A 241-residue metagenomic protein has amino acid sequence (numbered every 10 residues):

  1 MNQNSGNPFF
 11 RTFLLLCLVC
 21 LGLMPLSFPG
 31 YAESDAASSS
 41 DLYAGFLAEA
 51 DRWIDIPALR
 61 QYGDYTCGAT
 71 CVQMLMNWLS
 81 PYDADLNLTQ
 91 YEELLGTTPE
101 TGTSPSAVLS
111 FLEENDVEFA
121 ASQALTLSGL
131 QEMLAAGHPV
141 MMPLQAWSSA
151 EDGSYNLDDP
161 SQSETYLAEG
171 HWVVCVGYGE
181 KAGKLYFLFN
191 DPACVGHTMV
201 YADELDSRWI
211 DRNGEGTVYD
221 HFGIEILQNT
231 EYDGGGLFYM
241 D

Functional and structural regions predicted by a protein language model:
Q3-L14: Bacterial N-terminal signal peptides that target proteins for export
F13-P25: Bacterial N-terminal signal peptides
L16-V19, T66, V174: The N-terminal extracellular segments of secreted preproproteins, especially immediately downstream of signal
M24-S38: Sec-dependent signal peptide cleavage junction
D35-H138, R212-D241: Cysteine-nucleophile protease catalytic domains, especially the papain-like/related folds used in DUB/UBL proteases
Q73, A146, A193: Short, flexible active-site-adjacent loop segments at beta-strand->alpha-helix junctions, enriched in small/polar
L125-N190: Active-site-adjacent substructure of cysteine-protease-like catalytic cores
S163-L167, V174-D241: Noncatalytic regulatory segments and standalone regulatory/sensor domains
